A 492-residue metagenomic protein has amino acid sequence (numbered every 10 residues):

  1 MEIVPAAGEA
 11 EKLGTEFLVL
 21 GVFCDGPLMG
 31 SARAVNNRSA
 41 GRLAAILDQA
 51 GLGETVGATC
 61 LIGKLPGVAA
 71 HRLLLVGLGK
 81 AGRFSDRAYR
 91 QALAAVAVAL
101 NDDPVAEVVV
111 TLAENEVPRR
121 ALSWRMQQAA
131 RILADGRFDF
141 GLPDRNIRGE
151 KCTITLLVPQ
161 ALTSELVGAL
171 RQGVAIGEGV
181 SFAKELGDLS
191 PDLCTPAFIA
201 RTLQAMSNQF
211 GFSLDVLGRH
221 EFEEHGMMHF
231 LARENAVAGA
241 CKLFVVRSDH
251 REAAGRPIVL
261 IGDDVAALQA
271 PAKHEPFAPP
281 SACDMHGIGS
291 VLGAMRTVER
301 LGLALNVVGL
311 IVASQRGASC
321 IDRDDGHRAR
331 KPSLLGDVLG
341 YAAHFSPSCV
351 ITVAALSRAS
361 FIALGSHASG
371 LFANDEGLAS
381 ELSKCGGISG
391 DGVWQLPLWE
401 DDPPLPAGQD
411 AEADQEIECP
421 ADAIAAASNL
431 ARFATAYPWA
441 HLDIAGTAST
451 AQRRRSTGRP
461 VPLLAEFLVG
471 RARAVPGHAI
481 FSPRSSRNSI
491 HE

Functional and structural regions predicted by a protein language model:
M1-P257, D264, A270-E275, A479-H491: Short amphipathic alpha-helical segment within the helicase RecA-like ATPase core that mediates nucleic-acid
E54, A200-E492: A generic structural signal for tightly packed, nonpolar segments enriched in small/aliphatic residues
